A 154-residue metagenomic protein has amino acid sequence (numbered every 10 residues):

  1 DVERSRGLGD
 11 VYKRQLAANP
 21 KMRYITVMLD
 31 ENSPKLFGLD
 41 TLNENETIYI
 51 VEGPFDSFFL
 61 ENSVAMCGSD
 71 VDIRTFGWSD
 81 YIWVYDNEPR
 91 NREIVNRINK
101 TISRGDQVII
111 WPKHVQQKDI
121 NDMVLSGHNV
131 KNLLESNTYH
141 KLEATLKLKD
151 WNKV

Functional and structural regions predicted by a protein language model:
D1-Y12: Single conserved hydrophobic/aromatic residue that forms the stacking wall/gate of nucleotide- or nucleobase-binding
D10-P20: Short beta->alpha transition motifs characteristic of CBS
N19, G53-P54: Fold-independent oxyanion-binding glycine-rich loops and adjacent beta-strand/coil segments at enzyme active sites
P20-E46: Glycine-/acidic-rich phosphate or pyrophosphate-binding loops and their flanking alpha/beta elements
L42-I48, P54-V154: TOPRIM fold recognition
